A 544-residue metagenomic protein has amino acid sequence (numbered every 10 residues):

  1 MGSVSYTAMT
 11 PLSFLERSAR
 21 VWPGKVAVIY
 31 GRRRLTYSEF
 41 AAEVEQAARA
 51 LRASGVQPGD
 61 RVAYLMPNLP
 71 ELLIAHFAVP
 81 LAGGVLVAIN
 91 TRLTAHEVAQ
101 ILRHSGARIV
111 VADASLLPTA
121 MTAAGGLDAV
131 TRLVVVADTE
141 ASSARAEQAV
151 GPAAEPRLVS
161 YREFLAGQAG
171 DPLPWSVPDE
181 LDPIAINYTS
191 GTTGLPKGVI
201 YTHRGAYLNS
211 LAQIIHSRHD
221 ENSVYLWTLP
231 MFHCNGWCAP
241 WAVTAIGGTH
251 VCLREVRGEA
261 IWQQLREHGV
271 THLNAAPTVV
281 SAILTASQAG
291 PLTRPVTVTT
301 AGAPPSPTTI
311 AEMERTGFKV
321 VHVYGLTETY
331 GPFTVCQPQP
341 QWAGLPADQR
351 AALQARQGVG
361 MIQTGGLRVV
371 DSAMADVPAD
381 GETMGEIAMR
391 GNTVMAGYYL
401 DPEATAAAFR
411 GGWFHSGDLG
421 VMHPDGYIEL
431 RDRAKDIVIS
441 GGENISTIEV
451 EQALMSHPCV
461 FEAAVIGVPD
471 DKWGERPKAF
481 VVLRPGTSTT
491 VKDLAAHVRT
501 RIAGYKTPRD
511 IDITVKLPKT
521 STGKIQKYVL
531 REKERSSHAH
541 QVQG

Functional and structural regions predicted by a protein language model:
T7, L12, E16, G24-L69 (+4 more regions): Conserved AMP-binding/adenylate-forming core of the ANL superfamily
P23, V135, A154-V159, A166-Y188 (+2 more regions): Conserved pre-ATP/AMP-binding loop-to-beta segment of ANL
T36-E39, I184-L208: Conserved AMP-binding A3 loop
A53-S54, L81-E163, P485-T487, L494 (+1 more regions): Structural core segment of the AMP-binding/adenylate-forming
P67, A112-M121, L229, V256-A260 (+4 more regions): Adenylate-forming
L93-H96, V110-A112, L273, G391 (+6 more regions): AMP-binding/adenylate-forming catalytic core of the ANL superfamily
Y207-V224, F232-H272, A286-S287: Conserved AMP-binding/adenylation subdomain of ANL enzymes
G248, R266, P305-V323, T327-I428 (+4 more regions): Conserved AMP-binding/adenylate-forming
